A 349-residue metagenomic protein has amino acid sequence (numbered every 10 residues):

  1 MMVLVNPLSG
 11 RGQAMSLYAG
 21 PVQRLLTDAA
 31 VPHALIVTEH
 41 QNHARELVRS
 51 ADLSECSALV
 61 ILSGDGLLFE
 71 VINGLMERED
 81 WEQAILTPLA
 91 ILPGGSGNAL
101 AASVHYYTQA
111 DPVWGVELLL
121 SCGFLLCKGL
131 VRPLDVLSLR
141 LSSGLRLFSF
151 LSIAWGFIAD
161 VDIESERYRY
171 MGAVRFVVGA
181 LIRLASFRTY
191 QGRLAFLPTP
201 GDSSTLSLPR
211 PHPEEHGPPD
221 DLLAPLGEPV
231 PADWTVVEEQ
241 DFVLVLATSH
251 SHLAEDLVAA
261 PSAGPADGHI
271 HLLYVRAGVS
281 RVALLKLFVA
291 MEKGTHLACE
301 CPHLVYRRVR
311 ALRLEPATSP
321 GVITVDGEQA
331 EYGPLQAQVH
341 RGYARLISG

Functional and structural regions predicted by a protein language model:
M1, A29-V31, E55-A58, I85-P88 (+6 more regions): Core residues of folded domains in eukaryotic genome-function proteins
M1-L62, F69, N73-M76, Q83: ATP/NTP phosphate-donor binding region
V3-N6, A44, L59-V60, D65-L67 (+10 more regions): Structural signal for hydrophobic/aromatic residues that build the beta-strand cores of folded beta-sheet domains
L4-L8, E39, L62, L92-G95 (+7 more regions): Structured beta-strand/turn binding interfaces of compact recognition modules in eukaryotic regulators
Q13-A19, V48-R49, I72-G74, A102-H105 (+5 more regions): Short coil/turn segments at secondary-structure boundaries
A14, T38-H40, F69, L75-H250: Catalytic core of DAGKc-family lipid kinases
R45-L47, R78, C122, R146-F148 (+6 more regions): Eukaryotic intrinsically disordered and solvent-exposed regulatory patches
V237-E239, D256-G349: ATP/nucleoside-binding phosphotransfer catalytic cores, i.e., glycine-rich phosphate-binding loops
